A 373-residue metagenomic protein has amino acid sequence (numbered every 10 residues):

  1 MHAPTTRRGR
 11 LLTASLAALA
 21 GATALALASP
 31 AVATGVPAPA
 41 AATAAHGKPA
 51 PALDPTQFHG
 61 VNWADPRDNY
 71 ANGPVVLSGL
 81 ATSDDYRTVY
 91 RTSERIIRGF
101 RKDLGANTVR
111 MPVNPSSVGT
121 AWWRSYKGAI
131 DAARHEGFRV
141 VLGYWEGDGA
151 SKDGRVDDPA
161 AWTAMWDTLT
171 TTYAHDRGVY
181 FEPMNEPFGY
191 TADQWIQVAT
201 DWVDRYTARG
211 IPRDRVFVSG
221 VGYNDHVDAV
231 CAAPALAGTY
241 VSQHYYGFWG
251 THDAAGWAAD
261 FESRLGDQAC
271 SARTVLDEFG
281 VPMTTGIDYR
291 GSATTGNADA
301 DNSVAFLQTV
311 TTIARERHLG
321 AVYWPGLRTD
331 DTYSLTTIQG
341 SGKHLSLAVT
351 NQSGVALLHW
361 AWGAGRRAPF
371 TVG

Functional and structural regions predicted by a protein language model:
M1-A40: Secretory targeting and sorting signals
R8-L11, G60, S353: Hydrophobic alpha-helical segments, especially transmembrane helices and their immediate juxtamembrane helical caps
A28, P39, G363, F370-G373: Carbohydrate-interacting/catalytic domains
A33-K48, G373: Composition-driven, intrinsically disordered low-complexity tracts enriched in small residues
G47-V230: Active-site mouth of glycoside hydrolases
V75-Y90, P159-D167, T171, H175-G178 (+3 more regions): Extracellular glycoside hydrolase catalytic/binding regions
